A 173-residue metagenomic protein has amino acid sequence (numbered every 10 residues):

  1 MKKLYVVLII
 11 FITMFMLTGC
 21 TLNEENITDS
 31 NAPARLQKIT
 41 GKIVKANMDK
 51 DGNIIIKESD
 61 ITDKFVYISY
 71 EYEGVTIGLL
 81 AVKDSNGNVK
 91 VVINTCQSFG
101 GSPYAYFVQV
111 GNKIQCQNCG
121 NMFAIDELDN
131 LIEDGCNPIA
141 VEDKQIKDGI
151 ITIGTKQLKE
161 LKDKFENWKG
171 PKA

Functional and structural regions predicted by a protein language model:
M1-L4: Positively charged n-region of N-terminal signal peptides that target proteins for export
T13, V89, Q109-N112, D129: Residue-level signal for mature regions of secreted extracellular proteins and peptides
M16-G19: C-terminal motif of bacterial Sec signal peptides marking the signal peptidase cleavage site
T21-N23: Bacterial signal peptide processing site
I27-V108, A140-A173: N-terminal pre-ligand scaffold of iron-sulfur
S102-V110, N121-N130: Iron-sulfur (Fe-S) cluster-binding segments and ferredoxin-like electron-carrier domains, especially [2Fe-2S]
V110-C119, N130-E142: Short cysteine/histidine-rich metal-coordination sites, predominantly Zn2+-binding motifs
